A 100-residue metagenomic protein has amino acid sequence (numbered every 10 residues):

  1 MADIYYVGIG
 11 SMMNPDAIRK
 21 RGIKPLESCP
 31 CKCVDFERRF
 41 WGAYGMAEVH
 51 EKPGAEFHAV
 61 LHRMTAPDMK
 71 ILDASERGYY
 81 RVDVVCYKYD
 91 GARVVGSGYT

Functional and structural regions predicted by a protein language model:
A2-T100: Glycine-aromatic micro-motifs
